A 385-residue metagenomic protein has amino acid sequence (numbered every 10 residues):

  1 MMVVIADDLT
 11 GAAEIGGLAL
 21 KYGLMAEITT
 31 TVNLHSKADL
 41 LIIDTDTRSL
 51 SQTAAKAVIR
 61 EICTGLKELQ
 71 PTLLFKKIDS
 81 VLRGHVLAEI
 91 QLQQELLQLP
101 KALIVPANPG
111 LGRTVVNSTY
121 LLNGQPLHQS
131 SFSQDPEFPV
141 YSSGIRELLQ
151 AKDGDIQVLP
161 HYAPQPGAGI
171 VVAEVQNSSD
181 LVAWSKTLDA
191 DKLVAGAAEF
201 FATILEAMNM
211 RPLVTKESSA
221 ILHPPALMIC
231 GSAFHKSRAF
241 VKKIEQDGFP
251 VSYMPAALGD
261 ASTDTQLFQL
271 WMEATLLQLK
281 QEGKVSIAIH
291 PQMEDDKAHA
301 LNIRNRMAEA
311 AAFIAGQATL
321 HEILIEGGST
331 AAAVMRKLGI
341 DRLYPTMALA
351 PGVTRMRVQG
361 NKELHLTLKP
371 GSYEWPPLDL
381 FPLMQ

Functional and structural regions predicted by a protein language model:
M1-V3, M25-T29, C63-L74, I78-A190 (+1 more regions): Cap/lid and interdomain-hinge subdomains that line or gate substrate/regulatory clefts in soluble alpha/beta enzymes
I5, I42-D44, K76-K77, L103-N108 (+6 more regions): Short beta-strand segments
I15-G17, H85-A88, R113-L121, V182-T187 (+4 more regions): Short acidic, glycine/serine/threonine-rich loops at helix termini
M25-I43: N-terminal glycine-rich anion-binding loops that anchor highly charged ligand groups
S51-G65, R306: Glycine-rich, highly charged phosphate/nucleotide-binding loops
L121-W271: Conserved, well-structured core segments that form the ligand-binding/active-site neighborhood of functional domains
Q278, E282-E326: C-terminal structural cap/anchor segments
L320, A331-P377: Conserved, well-ordered active-site substructure
